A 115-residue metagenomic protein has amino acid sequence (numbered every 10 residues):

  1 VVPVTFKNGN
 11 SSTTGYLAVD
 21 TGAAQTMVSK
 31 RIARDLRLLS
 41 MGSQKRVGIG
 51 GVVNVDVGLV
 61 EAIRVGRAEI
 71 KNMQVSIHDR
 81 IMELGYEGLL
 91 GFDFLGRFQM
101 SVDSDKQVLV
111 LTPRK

Functional and structural regions predicted by a protein language model:
V1-K115: Pepsin/retropepsin-fold aspartyl endopeptidases
